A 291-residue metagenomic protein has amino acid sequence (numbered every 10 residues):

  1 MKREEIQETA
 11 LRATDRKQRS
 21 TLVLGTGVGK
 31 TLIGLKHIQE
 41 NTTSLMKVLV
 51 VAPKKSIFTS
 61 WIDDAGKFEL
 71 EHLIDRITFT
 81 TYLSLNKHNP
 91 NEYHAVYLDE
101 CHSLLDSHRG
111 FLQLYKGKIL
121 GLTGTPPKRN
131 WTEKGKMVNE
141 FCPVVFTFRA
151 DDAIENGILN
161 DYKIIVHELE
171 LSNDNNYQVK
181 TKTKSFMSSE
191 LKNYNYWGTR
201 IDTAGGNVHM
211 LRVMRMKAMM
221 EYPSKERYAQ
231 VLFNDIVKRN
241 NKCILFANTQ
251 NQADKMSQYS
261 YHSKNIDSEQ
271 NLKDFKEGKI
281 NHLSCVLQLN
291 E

Functional and structural regions predicted by a protein language model:
M1-V23: Conserved pre-motif I regulatory segment
E5, Q18-T21, V144-K242, A247-N248: Interdomain linker/hinge connecting the two RecA-like lobes of the SF2 helicase core
K17-H37: Walker A/P-loop
M46-K54, K242-T249: Conserved RecA-like ASCE P-loop NTPase motor core of nucleic-acid helicases/translocases
V51, K55-E92: Inter-Walker segment of RecA-like/P-loop motor cores
T59, D63, K242-F246, N251-E291: Conserved helicase ATPase core of P-loop NTP-dependent helicases/translocases
I77-F111, C285-Q288: Conserved RecA-like ASCE ATPase "motif II neighborhood" in helicase/translocase motors
S103-I164: Post-DEXD/H (motif II) to motif III coupling segment of the RecA-like Helicase ATP-binding lobe
